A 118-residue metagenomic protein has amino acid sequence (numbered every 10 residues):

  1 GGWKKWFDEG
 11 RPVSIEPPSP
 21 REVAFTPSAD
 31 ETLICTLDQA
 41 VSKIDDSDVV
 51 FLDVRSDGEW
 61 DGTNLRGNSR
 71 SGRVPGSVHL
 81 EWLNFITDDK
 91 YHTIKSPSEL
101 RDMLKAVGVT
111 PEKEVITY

Functional and structural regions predicted by a protein language model:
G1-D38, K43, T63-N64, E112 (+1 more regions): Thiolate-centered catalytic microenvironments shared by cysteine-dependent enzyme domains
Q39-E112: Positively charged, proline/Ser/Thr-rich regional signature most characteristic of the Rhodanese/CDC25-like
